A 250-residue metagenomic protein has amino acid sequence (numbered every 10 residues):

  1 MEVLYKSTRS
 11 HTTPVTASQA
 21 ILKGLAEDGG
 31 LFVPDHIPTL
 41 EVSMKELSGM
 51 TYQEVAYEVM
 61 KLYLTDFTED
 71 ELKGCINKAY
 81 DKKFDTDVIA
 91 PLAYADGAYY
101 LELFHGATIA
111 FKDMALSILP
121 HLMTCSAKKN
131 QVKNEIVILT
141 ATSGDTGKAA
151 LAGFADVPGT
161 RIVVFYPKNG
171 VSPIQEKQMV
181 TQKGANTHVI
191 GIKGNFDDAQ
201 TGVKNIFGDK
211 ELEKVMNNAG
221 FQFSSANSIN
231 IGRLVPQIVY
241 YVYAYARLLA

Functional and structural regions predicted by a protein language model:
M1-A250: PLP-dependent amino-acid enzyme catalytic core
